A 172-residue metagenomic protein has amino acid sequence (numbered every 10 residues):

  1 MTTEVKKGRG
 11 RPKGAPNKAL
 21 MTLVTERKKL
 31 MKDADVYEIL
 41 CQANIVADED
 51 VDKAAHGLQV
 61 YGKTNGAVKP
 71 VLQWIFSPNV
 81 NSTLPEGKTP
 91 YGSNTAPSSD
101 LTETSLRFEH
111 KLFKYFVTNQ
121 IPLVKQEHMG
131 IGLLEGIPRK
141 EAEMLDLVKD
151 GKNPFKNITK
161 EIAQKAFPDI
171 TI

Functional and structural regions predicted by a protein language model:
M1-P16: BZIP DNA-binding basic region
G10-R11, A19-I172: N-terminal nucleic-acid-engaging modules of covalent nucleotidyltransferase systems
